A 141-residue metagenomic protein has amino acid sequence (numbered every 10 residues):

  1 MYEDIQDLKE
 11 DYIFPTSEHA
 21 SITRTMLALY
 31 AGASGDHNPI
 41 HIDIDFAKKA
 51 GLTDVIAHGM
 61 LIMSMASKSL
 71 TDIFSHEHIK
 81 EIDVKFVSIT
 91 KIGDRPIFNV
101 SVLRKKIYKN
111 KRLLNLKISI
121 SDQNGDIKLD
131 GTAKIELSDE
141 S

Functional and structural regions predicted by a protein language model:
M1-T16, K91-S141: HotDog/MaoC-like acyl-thioester-processing domains
M1-V55: Catalytic strand-loop segment that frames the active site of acyl-thioester-processing enzymes
D7-L8, D43, S67, D72 (+1 more regions): Hydrophobic alpha-helical segments with strong N-terminal bias
K48-A57, L61-L103: Hydrophobic beta-strand-centered segment that forms part of the acyl-chain substrate-binding groove
